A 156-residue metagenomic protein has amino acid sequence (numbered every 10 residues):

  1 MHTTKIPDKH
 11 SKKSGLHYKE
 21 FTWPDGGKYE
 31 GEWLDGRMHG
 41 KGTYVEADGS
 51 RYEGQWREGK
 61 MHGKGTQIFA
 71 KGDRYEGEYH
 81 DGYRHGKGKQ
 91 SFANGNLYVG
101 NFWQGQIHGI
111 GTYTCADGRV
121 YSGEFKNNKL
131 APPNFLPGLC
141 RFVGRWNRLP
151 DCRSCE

Functional and structural regions predicted by a protein language model:
M1-E156: Intrinsically disordered, low-complexity repeat tracts enriched in Gly/Pro/Ser/Thr and acidic residues, frequently
